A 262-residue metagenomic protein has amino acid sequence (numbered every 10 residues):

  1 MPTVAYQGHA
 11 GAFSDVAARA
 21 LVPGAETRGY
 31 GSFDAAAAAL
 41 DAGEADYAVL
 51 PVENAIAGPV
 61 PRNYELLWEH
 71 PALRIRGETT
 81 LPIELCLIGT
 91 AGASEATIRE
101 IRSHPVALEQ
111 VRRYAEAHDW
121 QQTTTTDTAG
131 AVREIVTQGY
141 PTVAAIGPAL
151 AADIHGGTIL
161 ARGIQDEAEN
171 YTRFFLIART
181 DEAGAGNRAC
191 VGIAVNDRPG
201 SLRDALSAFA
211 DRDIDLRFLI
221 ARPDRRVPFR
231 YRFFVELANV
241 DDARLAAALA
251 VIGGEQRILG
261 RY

Functional and structural regions predicted by a protein language model:
M1-Y262: Domain-level signature for soluble enzymes in the chorismate/prephenate branch of the shikimate pathway
